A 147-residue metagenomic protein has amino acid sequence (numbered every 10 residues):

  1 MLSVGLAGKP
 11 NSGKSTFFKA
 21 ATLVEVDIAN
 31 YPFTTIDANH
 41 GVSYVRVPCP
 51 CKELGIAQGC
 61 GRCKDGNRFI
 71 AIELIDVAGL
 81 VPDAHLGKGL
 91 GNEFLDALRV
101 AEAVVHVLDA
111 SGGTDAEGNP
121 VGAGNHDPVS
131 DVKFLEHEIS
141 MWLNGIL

Functional and structural regions predicted by a protein language model:
M1-I146: Conserved G1/Walker A P-loop phosphate-binding module
